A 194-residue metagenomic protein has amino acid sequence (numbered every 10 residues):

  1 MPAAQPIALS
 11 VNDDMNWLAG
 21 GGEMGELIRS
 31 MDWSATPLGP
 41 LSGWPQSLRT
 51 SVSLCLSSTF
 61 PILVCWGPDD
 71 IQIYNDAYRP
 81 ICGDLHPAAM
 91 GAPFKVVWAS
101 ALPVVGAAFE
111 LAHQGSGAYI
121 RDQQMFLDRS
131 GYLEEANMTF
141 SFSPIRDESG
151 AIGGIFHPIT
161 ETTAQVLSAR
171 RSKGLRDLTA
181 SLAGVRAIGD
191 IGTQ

Functional and structural regions predicted by a protein language model:
P2-S42: Non-catalytic interaction/Regulatory regions outside core domains
N12, S42, Q46, S100-G153: Per-ARNT-Sim (PAS) sensory domains and their PAS-associated C-terminal
L27-P45, S53-S58, G91, W98 (+3 more regions): Intrinsically disordered, low-complexity polar/acidic regions
R29-M31, S58-F60, V64-S116, G192: PAS-family sensory domains
D32-L41, G174-Q194: Short regulatory/linker helices and ligand/cofactor-binding micro-motifs at input modules
V52, T59-L63, A180-A183, A187: A short helix-to-beta-strand capping loop
W66-P68, Y74-D76, D122-Q124, I159-T160 (+1 more regions): Glycine-rich, histidine-containing beta strand-loop boundary motifs that form or position
I145-L178: Sensory coupling linkers of modular signal transduction proteins
